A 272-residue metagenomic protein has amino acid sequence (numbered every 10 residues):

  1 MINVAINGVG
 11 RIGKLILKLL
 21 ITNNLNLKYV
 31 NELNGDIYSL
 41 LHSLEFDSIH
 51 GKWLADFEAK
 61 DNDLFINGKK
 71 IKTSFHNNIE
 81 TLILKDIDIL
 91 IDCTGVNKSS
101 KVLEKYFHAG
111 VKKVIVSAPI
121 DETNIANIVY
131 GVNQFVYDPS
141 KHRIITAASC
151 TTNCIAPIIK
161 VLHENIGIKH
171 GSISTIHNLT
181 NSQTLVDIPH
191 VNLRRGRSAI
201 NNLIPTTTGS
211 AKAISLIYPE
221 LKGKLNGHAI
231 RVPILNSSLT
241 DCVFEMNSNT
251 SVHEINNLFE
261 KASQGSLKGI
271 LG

Functional and structural regions predicted by a protein language model:
M1-L185, P189-G196: N-terminal Rossmann-like NAD(P) cofactor-binding subdomain of oxidoreductases, focused on the glycine-rich
N3, N7, R11-K18, L25-N26 (+1 more regions): Active-site-lining helix/loop region of Rossmann-like oxidoreductase modules
F57, I270-L271: Short glycine-aromatic motifs
